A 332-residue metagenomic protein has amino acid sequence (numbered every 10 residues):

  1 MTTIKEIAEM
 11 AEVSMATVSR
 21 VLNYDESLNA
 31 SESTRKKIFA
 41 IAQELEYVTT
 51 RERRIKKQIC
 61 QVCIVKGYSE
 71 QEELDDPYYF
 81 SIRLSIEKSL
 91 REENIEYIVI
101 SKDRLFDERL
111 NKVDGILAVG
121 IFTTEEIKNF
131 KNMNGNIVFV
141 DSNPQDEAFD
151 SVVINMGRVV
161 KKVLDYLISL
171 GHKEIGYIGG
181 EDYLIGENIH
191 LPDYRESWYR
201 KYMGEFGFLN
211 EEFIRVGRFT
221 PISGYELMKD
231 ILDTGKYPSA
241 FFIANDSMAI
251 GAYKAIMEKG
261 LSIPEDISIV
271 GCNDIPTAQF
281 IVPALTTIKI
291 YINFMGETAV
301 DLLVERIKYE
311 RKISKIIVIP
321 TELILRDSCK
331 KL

Functional and structural regions predicted by a protein language model:
M1-K56: N-terminal helix-turn-helix DNA-binding module of bacterial transcription factors
T2, Q58-D165, S169, I231-D233 (+1 more regions): Alpha-helical recognition/docking segments in bacterial nutrient-uptake and carbohydrate-utilization systems
S19, I55-E73, E174-L184: Short beta-strand segments enriched in small/hydrophobic residues
I41, S85, S89, Y194-F206 (+1 more regions): Alpha-helical structural signal in soluble globular domains
C63, V113-V119, G176-G179, I214 (+2 more regions): Periplasmic-binding protein-like
E70-P77, S101-L105, V152-K162, I178-G204 (+5 more regions): Hinge/beta->alpha junction and helix N-cap segments in small-molecule ligand-binding domains
K229-L332: Flexible loop/turn connectors
